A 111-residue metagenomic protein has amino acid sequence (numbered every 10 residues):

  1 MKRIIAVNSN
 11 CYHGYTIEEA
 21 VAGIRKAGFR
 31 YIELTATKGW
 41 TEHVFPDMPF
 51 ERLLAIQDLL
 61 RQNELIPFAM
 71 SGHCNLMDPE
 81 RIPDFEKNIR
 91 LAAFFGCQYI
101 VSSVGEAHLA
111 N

Functional and structural regions predicted by a protein language model:
M1-A6, Q57-R61: N-terminal amphipathic alpha-helix/helix-capping segment at the start of soluble metabolic enzymes
K2-I5, G23-F29: A short, Lys/Arg-enriched amphipathic alpha-helix followed by its capping loop at the start of a domain
R3-S9, I32-L34, P67-G72, I100-S102: Hydrophobic faces of well-ordered beta-strands that scaffold small-molecule active sites in alpha/beta enzyme cores
C11-H13, A36-K38, H73-L76, V104-H108: Active-site-proximal loop/turn and secondary-structure-junction residues that shape catalytic pockets, frequently
E18-E19, Y31, L54, L59-Q62 (+1 more regions): Active-site acidic/histidine proton-transfer and metal-coordination neighborhood in alpha/beta enzyme cores
R30-T41: A short beta-strand-loop structural module common to alpha/beta enzyme folds
E42-D47: Short glycine-enriched, charge-decorated loop/helix-capping segments at active-site entrances that position
M48-M70: Alpha-helix-loop-beta-strand connector modules within alpha/beta enzyme cores
